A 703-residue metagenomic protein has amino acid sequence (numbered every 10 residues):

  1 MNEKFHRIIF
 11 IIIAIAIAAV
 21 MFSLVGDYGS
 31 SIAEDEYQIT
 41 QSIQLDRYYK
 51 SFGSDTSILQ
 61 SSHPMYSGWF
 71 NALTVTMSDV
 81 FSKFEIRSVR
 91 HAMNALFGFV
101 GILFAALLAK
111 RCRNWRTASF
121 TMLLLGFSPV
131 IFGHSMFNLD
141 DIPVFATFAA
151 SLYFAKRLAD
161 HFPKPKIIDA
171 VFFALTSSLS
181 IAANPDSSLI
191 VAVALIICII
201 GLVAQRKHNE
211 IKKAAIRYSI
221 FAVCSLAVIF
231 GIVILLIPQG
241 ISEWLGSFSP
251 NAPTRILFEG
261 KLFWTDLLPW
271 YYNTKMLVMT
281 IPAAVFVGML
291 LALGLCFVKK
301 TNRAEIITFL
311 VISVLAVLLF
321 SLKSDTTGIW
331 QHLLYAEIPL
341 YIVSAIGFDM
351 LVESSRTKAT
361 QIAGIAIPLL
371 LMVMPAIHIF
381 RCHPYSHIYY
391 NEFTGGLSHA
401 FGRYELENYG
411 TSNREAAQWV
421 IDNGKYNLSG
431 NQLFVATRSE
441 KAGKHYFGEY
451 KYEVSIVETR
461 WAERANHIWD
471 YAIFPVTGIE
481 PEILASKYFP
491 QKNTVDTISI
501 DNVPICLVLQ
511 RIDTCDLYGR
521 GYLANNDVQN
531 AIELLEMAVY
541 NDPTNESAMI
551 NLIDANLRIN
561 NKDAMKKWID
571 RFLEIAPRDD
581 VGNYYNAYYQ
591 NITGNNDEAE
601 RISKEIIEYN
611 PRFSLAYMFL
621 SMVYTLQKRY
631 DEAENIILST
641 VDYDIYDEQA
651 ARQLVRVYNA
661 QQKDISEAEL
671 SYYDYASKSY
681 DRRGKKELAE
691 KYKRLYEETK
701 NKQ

Functional and structural regions predicted by a protein language model:
H6, I11, A105-F127, K164-I168 (+3 more regions): Transmembrane-helix signature of polytopic, membrane-embedded enzymes that assemble or transfer cell-envelope glycans
T40-S51, H63-G68, A72, D79-K83 (+6 more regions): Transmembrane-lumen/periplasm boundary regions of multi-pass, lipid-linked membrane glycan transferases
P64, G68, A72, V80-V100 (+3 more regions): Loop-to-helix entry region of an early transmembrane alpha helix in multi-pass inner-membrane enzymes
A92-C112, A150, F154: Transmembrane-helix motifs of polytopic, lipid-linked glycan transferases
T121-G126, Y153, S177, I181: Short helix- or helix-capping micro-motifs that position conserved polar/aromatic residues at function-defining sites
H134, D140-F145, S180, L189 (+3 more regions): Hydrophobic/aromatic-rich transmembrane helices and adjacent perimembrane loops
S151-D169: Membrane-interface transmembrane helices that cradle and orient dolichyl/undecaprenyl
H399-Q703: C-terminal luminal/periplasmic domains and tails of membrane-associated envelope-modifying transferases
